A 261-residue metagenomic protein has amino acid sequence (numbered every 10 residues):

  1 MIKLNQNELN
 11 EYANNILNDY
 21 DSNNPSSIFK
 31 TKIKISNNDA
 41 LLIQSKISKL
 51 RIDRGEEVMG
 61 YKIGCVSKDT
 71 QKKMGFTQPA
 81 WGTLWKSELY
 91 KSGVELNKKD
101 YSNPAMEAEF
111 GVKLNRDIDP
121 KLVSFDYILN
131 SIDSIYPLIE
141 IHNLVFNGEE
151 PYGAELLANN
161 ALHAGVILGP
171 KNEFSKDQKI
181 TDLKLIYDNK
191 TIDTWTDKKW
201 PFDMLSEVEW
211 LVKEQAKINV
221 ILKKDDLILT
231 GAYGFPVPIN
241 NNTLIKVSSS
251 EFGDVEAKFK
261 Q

Functional and structural regions predicted by a protein language model:
I2-D203, L244, F252-Q261: Catalytic-core "active-site belt" of small-molecule-metabolizing enzymes, emphasizing His/Asp/Glu-rich regions
E207-I239: A conserved acidic, glycine/proline-rich C-terminal tail/linker
